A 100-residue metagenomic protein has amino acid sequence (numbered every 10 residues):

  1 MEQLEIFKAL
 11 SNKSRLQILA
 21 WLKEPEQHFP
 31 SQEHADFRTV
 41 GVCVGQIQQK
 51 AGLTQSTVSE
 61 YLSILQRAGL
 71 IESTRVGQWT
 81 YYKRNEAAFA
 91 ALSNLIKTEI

Functional and structural regions predicted by a protein language model:
M1-W21, L62, R67-L70: N-terminal leader segment of winged-helix/HTH proteins
E2, G41-V42, T98: Extracellular/lumenal mature domains of secreted and surface-exposed proteins
K8, S14-T54, T80-A87: N-terminal helix-turn-helix DNA-binding core of bacterial DNA-binding proteins
L19, S93-N94: A short local structural element in Rossmann-fold oxidoreductases
R67-V76, K83: Beta-hairpin "wing" of winged helix-turn-helix
A88-L92: Short, charged/polar, Gly/Pro-enriched secondary-structure boundary elements
N94-I100: Juxtamembrane/interfacial segments around transmembrane helices
